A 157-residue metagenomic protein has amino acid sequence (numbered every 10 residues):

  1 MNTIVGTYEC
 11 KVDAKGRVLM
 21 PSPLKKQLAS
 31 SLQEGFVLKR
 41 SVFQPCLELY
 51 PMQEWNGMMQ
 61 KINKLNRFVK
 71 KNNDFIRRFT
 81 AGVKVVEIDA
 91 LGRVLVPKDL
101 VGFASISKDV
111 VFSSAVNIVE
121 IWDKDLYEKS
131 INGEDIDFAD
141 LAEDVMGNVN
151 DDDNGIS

Functional and structural regions predicted by a protein language model:
M1-E9, A14-R17, L24-L91, D99-S157: Flexible "stalk/tail and boundary" regions
